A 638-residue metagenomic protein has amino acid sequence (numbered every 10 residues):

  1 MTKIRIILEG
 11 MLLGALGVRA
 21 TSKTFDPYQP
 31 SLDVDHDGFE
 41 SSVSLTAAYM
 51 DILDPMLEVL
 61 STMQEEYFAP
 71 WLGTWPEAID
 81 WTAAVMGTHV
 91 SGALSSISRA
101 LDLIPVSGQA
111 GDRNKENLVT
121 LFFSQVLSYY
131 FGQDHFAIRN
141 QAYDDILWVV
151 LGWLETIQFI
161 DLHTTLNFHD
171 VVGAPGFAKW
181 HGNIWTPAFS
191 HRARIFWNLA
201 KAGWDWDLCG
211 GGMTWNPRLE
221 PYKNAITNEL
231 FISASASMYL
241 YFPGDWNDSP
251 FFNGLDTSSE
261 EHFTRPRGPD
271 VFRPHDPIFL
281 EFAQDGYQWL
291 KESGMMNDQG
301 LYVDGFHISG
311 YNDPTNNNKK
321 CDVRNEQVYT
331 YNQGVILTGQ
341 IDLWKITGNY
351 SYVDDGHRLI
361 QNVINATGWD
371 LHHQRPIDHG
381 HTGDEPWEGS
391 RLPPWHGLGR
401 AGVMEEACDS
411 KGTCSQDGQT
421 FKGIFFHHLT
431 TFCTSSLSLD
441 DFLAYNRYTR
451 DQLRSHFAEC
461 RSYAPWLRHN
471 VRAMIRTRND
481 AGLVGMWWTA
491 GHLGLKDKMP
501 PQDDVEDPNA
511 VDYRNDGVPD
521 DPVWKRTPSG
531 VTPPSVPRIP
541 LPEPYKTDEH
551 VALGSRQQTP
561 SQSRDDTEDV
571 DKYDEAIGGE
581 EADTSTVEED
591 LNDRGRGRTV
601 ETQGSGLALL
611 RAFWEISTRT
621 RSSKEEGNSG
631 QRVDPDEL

Functional and structural regions predicted by a protein language model:
M1-K23: Fungal secretory targeting signals
T24-Y129, I138-D144, G182, G203 (+2 more regions): CBM-like carbohydrate-recognition segments
L72-W81, Y143-D144, V149, P221-I226 (+7 more regions): Extended, leucine-rich alpha-helical cores of fungal transcription factors
T88, L151, S233, D285 (+3 more regions): Residue-level signature of alpha-solenoid helical repeat scaffolds
H89, S95-L103, G152, F159-L166 (+10 more regions): Alpha-solenoid helical repeat scaffolds
V90, W153-T156, S235-M238, Q340-L343 (+2 more regions): The core hydrophobic/aromatic register in alpha-helical repeat solenoids, strongest for pentatricopeptide repeats
F136, L147-Y302, H307-Y311, N316-R324: Fungal eukaryote-biased detector of long internal structured cores
L230, A234-M238, D256, R273-G294 (+1 more regions): Extracytoplasmic, non-cytosolic globular domains
